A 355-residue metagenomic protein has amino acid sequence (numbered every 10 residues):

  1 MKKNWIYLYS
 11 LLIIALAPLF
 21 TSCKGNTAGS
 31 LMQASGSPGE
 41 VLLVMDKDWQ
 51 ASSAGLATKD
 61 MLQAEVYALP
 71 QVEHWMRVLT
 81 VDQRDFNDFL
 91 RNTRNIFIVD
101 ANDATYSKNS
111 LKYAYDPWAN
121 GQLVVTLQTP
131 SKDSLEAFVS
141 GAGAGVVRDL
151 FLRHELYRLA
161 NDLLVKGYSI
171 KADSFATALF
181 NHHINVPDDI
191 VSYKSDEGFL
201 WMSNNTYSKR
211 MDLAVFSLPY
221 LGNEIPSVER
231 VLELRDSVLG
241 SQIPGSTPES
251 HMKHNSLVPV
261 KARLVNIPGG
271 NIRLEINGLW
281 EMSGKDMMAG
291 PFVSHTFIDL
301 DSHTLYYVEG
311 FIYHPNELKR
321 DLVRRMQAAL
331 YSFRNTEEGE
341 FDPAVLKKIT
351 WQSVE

Functional and structural regions predicted by a protein language model:
M1-S10: Bacterial N-terminal signal peptides that target proteins for export
P18-S22: C-terminal motif of bacterial Sec signal peptides marking the signal peptidase cleavage site
K24-G29, E65-L90: A short, well-structured beta->alpha microelement
T27-A28, L43-D48, P187-H251: Secretory pathway targeting signatures of secreted, lumenal, and periplasmic proteins
A28-M45, W49, D100, T105-S169: Solvent-exposed alpha-helical segments and adjacent loops that form catalytic or protein-interaction surfaces
L31-G55, D60-W75, L164-K194, Y331-T336: N-terminal "mature-domain start" segment
H74, V81-S134, G240-S302, E317-L318 (+1 more regions): Signature of long, low-cysteine stretches enriched in small and polar/charged residues
A137-N161, T304-E355: Surface-exposed amphipathic alpha-helical segments
